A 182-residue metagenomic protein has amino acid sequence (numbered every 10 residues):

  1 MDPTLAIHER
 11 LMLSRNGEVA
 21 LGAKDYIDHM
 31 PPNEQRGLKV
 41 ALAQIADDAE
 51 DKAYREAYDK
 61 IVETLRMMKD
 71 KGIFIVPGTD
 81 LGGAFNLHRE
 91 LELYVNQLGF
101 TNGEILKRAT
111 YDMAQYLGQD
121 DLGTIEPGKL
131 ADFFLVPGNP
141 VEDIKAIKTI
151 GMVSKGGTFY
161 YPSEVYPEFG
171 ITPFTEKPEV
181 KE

Functional and structural regions predicted by a protein language model:
M1, D80, Y94, I105 (+4 more regions): Divalent metal-coordination and catalytic microenvironments
D2-L98, G170, P178-E182: Active-site neighborhoods of metal-dependent hydrolases
T4, T64, T79, T101 (+5 more regions): Residue-identity detector for threonine
D51-R55, D112-A114, A131: Short, flexible loop segments at the rims of nucleotide/cofactor-binding pockets, characterized by
I75, F85, G99-L106, Y116-I150: Acidic, glycine-enriched loop/beta-strand segments at the rims of small-molecule binding/catalytic pockets
N96, A109-Y111, L130-P173: C-terminal cap of metal-dependent C-N hydrolases
